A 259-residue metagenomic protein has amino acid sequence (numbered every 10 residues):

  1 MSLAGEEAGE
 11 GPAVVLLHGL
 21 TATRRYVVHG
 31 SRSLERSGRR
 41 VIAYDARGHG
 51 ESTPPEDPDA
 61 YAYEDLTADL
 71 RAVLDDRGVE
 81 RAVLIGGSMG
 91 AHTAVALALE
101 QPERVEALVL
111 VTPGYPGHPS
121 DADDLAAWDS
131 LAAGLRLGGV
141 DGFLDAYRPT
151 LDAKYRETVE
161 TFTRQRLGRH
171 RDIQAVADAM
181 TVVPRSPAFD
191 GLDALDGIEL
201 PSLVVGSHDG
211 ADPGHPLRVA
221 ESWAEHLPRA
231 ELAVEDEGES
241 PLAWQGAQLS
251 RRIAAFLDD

Functional and structural regions predicted by a protein language model:
A4-T53: Conserved HGGG/HGGXW glycine-rich cap/lid loop of the alpha/beta-hydrolase fold
I42-V83: Active-site loop/oxyanion-hole signature of alpha/beta-hydrolase fold enzymes
G86-G90, A94: Gly/Ala-rich beta-loop-alpha elbow adjacent to hydrolase catalytic centers
V95-E100, V105-R136: Flexible "cap/lid" loop of the alpha/beta hydrolase fold
R164-G191: Hydrophobic, aromatic-rich cap/lid helix
I198, V204-G206: Short beta-strand/loop motif that positions the catalytic acidic residue of the alpha/beta-hydrolase fold
A211-V219: Conserved alpha/beta-hydrolase "acid-adjacent" motif
P228-D259: Catalytic active-site module of serine/aspartate enzymes centered on a nucleophile-bearing elbow/loop
